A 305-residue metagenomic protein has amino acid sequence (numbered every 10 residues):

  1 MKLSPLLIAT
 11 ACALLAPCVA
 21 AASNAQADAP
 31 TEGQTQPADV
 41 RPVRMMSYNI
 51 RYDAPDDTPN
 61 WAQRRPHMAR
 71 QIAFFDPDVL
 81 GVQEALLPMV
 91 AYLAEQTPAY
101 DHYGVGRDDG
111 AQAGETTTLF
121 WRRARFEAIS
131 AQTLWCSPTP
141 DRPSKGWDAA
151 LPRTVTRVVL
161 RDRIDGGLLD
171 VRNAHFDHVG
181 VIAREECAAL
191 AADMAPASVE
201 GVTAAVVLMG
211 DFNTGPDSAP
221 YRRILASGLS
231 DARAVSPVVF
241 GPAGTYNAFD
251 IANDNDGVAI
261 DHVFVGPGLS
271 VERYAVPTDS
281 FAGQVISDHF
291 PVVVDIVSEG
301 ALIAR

Functional and structural regions predicted by a protein language model:
K2-L7, L14, C18-Q96, D109-E115 (+2 more regions): N-terminal, active-site-proximal structural segment of metallo-dependent hydrolase catalytic domains
V43-I50, M68-L93, F120, V158 (+5 more regions): Active-site beta-strand/loop signature of hydrolases that rely on acidic residues for catalysis
D53-D57, P138-W147, A174-I182: Surface-exposed cleft-lining segments at the edges of enzyme active sites
D53-P55, A85-A91, H178-I182, N213-Y221 (+3 more regions): Active-site environment of divalent metal-dependent phosphoester hydrolases
P59, I182-P196: Alpha-helical scaffold elements lining the catalytic groove of polysaccharide deacetylases
V79-L168, V276: Structured beta-strand-rich core segments of catalytic domains in phosphoester-bond hydrolases
Y103-R122, S137-D141, A149-P152, G201-T203 (+1 more regions): Active site of divalent-metal-dependent phosphoester/diester hydrolases
A150-P152, V159-E186, E200: Metal-dependent phosphoester/phosphodiester hydrolase catalytic core
